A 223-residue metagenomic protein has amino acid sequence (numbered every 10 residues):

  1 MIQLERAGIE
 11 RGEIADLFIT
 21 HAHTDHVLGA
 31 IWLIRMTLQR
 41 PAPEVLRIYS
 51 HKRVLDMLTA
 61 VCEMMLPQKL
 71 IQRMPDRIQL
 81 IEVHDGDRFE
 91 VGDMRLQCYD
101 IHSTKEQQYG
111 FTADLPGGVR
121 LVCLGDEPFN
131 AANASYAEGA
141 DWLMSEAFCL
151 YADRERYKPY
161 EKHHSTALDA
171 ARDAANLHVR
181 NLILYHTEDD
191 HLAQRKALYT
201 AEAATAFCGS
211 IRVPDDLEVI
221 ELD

Functional and structural regions predicted by a protein language model:
M1-C123, P128, N133-S135, A197-D223: Binuclear metal-dependent hydrolase catalytic cores
P128-E218: Cap/insert and terminal regions of metallo-dependent hydrolase folds
